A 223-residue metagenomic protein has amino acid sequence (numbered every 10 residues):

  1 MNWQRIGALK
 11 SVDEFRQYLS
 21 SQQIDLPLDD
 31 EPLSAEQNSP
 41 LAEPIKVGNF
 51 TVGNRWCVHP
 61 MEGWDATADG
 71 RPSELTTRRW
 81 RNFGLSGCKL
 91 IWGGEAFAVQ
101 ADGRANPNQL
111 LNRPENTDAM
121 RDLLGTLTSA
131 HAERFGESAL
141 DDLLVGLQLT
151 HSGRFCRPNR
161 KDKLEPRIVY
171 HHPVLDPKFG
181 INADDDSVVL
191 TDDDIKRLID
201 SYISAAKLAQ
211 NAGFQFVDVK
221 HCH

Functional and structural regions predicted by a protein language model:
M1-S152, N159, S187, L198 (+1 more regions): N-terminal capping/small domains of soluble enzymes
V52-W56, C88-V99, I168-K178, F216-H223: Short coil-to-beta-strand
R104, N108, G153, V174 (+1 more regions): Intrinsic disorder/low-complexity detector
D141-L144, T150-A212: Non-globular sequence segments
